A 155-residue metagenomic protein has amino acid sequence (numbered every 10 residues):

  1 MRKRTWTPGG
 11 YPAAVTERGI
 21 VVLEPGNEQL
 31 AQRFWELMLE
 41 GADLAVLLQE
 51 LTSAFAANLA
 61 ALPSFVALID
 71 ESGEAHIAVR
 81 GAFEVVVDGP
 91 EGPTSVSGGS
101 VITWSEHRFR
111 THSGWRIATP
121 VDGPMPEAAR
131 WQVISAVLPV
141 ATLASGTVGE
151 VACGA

Functional and structural regions predicted by a protein language model:
M1-K3, V15-R18, L23-E36: Structural boundary/hinge residues at secondary-structure and domain interfaces
R2-V15, M38-L44, L48-A155: Amphipathic alpha-helical coiled-coil/helical-stalk segments
